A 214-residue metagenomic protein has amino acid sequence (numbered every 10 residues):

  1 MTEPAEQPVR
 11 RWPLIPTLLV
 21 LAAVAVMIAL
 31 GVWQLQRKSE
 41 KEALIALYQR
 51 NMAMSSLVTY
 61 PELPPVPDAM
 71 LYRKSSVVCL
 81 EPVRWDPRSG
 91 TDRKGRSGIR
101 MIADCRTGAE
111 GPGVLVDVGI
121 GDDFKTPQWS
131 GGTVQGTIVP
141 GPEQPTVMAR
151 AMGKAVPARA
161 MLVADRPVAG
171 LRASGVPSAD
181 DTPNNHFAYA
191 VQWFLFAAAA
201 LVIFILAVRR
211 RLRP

Functional and structural regions predicted by a protein language model:
T2-P214: Surface-exposed, charge/polar-rich loops and edge strands
